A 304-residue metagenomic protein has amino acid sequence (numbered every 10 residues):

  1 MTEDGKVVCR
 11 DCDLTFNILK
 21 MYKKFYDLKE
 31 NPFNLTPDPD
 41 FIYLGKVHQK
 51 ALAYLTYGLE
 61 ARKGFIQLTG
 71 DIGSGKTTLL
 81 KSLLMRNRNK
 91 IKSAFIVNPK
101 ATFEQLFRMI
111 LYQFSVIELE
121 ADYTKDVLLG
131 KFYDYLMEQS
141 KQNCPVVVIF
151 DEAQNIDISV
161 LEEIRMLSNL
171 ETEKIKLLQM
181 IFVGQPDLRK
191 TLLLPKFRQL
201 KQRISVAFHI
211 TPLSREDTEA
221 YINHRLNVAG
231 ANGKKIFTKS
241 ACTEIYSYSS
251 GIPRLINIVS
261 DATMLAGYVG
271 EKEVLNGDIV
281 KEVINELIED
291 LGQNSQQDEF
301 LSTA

Functional and structural regions predicted by a protein language model:
K6-V8, C12-R62, N294-A304: A short, basic N-terminal segment
E30-F33, K90-K92, A101-E120: Conserved NTP-binding/hydrolysis module of P-loop NTPases
A61-S82: Walker A/P-loop nucleotide-binding motif
L83-R86, L188-R203: Short regulatory helix/loop adjacent to the ATP-binding pocket of P-loop NTPases
I96-K100, L192, S205-T218: Conserved AAA+ ATPase "SRH/arginine-finger" region at the nucleotide-binding site
T102-L106, I117-E163, T172-I175, L213-T218 (+2 more regions): Mid-core helix/loop region of P-loop NTP-binding domains shared across ATPases and GTPases
Y112-F114, P186-D187, P195, E216-N232: Conserved AAA+ ATPase "sensor/coupling" helix adjacent to the nucleotide-binding pocket
N227-A304: C-terminal alpha-helical "lid" subdomain
